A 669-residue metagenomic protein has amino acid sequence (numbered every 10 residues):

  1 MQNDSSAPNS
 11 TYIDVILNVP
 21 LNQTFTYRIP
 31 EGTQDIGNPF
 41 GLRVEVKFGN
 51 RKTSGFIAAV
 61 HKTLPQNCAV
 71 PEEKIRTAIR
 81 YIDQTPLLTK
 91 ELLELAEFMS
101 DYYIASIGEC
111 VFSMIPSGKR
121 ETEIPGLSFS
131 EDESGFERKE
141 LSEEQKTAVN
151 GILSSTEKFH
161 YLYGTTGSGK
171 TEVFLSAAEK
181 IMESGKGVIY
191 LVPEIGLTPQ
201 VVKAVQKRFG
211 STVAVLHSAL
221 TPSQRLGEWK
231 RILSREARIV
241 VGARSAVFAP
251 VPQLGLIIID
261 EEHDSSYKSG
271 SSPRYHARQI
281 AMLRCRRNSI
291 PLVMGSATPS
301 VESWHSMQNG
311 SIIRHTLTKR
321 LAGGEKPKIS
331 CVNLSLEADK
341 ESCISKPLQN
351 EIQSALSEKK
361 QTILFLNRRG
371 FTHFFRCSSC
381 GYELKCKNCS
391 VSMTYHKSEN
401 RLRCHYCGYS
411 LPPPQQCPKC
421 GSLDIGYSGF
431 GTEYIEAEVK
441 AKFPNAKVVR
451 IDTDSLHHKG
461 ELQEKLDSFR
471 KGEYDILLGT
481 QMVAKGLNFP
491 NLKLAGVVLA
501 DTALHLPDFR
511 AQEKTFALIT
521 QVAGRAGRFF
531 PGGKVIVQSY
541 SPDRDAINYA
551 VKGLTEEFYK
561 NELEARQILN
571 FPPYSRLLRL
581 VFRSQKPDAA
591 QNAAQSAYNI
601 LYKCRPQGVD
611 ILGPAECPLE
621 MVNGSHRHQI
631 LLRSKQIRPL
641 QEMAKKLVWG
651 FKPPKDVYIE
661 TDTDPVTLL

Functional and structural regions predicted by a protein language model:
Q2-F159, I329: Terminal, basic amphipathic appendages of nucleotide-handling enzymes
P8-S10, N22, G532, P573-L577 (+1 more regions): A general secondary-structure signal for short beta-strands and their flanking turns/coil in non-transmembrane regions
N18, P30, R583-Q585, R633-K635: Solvent-exposed residues in well-ordered beta-strands and their adjoining turns, especially edge/terminal strands
Q34-F40, P587-N592, I637-A644: Short, conserved charged micro-motifs
V70-R80, A615-C617, V622-R633: Solvent-exposed, membrane-proximal periplasmic/extracellular interface segments of envelope transport and secretion
S142, K158-Q591, N599-K603, Q607 (+5 more regions): Inter-lobe coupling/hinge segments of SF2-like helicase ATPases
I611, Q636, K645, K655-T661: Structured alpha/beta or helical-core interaction and ligand-binding surfaces enriched in interleaved
G613-N623, I659-L669: Short proline/glycine- and acidic-rich turn/helix-capping motifs at secondary-structure junctions
